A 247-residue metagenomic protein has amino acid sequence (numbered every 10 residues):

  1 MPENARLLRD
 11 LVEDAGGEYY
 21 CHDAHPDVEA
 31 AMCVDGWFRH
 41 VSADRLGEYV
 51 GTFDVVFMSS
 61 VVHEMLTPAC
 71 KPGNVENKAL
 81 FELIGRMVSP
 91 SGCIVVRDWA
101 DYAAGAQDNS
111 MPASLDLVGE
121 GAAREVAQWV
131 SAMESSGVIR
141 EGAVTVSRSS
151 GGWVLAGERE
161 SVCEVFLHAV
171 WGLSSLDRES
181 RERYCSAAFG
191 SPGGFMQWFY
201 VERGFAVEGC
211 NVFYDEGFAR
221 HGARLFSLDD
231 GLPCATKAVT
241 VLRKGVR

Functional and structural regions predicted by a protein language model:
M1-G47: Class I SAM-dependent methyltransferase SAM/SAH-binding core
R45-G51, L66: Short conserved loop adjoining the S-adenosyl-L-methionine
F57: A conserved beta-strand element that flanks and buttresses the S-adenosyl-L-methionine
S60-E64: Short catalytic micro-motifs in class I SAM-dependent methyltransferases
P72-C93: A short glycine-rich, Lys/Arg-flanked "PGG" loop and its adjoining helix->strand segment in the class I
G92-F166: Conserved class I S-adenosyl-L-methionine
Y184-G209: Short alpha-helix
R203-F205, A223-R247: Core SAM-dependent methyltransferase catalytic element
